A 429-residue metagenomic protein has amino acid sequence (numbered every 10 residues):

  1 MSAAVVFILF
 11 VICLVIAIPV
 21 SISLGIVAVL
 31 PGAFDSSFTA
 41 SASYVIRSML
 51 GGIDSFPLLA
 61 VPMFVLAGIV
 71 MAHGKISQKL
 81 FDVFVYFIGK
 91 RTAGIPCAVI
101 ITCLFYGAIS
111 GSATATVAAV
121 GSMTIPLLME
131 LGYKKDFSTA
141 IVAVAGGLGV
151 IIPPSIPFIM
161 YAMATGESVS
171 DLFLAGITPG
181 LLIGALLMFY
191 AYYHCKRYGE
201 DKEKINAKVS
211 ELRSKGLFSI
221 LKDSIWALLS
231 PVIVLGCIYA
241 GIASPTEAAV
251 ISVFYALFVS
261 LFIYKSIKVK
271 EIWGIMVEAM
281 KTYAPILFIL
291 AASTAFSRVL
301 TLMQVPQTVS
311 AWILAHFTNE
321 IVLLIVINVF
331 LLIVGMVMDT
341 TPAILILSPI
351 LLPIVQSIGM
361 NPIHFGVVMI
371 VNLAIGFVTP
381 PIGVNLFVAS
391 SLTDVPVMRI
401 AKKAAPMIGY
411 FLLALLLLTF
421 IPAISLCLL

Functional and structural regions predicted by a protein language model:
M1-L429: Alpha-helical transmembrane segments of multi-pass membrane transport proteins
